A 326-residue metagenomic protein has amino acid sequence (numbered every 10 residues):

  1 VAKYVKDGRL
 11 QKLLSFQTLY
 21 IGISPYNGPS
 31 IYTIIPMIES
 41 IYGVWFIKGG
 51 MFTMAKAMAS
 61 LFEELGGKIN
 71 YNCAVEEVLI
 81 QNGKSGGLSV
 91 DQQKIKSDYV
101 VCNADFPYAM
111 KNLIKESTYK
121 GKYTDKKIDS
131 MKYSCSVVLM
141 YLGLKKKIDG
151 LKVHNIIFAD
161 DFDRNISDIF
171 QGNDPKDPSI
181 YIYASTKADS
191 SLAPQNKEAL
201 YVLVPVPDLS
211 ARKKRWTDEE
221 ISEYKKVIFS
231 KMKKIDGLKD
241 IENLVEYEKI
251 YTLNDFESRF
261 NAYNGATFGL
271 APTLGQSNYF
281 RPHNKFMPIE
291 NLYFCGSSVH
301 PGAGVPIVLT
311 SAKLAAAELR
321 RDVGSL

Functional and structural regions predicted by a protein language model:
A2-M54: Conserved redox-cofactor binding core of oxidoreductases
D7-I21, D177-Y181, L238-P301: A glycine-rich dinucleotide-binding beta-alpha-beta segment and adjacent secondary-structure elements that constitute
I34-S85: Helical element adjacent to the flavin cofactor pocket in flavoenzyme catalytic cores
F46, E76-P194: Mid-domain catalytic core of redox enzymes that form a hydrophobic substrate pocket/lid adjacent to a catalytic redox
K68-V90, E246-A262: Beta-rich nucleic-acid/ligand-interaction surfaces
V101, L142, V202, M232 (+3 more regions): Hydrophobic, well-ordered secondary-structure elements that form the walls of internal hydrophobic environments
K145-Y251: C-terminal segments that line or cap access tunnels to active or ligand-binding sites in enzymes and enzyme-associated
S297-L319: A conserved FAD-binding loop/helix module that cradles the flavin
